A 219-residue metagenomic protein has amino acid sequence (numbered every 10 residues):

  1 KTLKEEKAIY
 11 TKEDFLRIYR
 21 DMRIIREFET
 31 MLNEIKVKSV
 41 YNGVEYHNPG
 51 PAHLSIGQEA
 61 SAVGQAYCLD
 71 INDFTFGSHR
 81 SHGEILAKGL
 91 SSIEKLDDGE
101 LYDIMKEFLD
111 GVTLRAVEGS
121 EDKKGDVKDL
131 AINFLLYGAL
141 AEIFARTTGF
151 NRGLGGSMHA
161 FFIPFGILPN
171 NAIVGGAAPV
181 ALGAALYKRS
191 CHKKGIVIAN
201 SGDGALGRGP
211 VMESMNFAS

Functional and structural regions predicted by a protein language model:
K1-E5, M31-V37, G111-V112: Short, compositionally biased low-complexity segments
K1-L16: Charged, compositionally biased N-terminal leader segments and the immediate start of the first structured element
T2, Y41-V44: Short acidic (Asp/Glu) and glycine-rich catalytic loops that position anionic groups and cofactors
D14-I24: Mature N-terminal segment immediately following signal peptide/propeptide cleavage in secreted/periplasmic
R23-Y41: N-terminal glycine-rich anion-binding loops that anchor highly charged ligand groups
E34, G43-S219: Cofactor-binding active-site loop characterized by glycine-rich and histidine/acidic residues
